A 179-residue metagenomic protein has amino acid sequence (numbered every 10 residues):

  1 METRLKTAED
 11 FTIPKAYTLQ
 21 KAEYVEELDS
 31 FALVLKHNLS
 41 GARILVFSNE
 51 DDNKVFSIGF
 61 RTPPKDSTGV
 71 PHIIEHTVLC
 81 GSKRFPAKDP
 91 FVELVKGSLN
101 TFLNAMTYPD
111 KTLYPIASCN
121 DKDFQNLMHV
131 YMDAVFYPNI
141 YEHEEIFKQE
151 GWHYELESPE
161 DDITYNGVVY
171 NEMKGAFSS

Functional and structural regions predicted by a protein language model:
M1-E50: N- or domain-start disorder-to-order transition segments that initiate the globular core
M1-L5, L19-A22, K54-R61, Y114 (+1 more regions): Short N-terminal helix-initiation segments at or just after the protein's N-terminus
L5, E9-F11, T77, V95 (+2 more regions): Short, functionally important structural connectors and interaction interfaces within domains
S30-L35, N171-S179: Histidine-acidic residue clusters that define the catalytic metal-binding segment of zinc metallopeptidase domains
A32, R43, V55, K111 (+1 more regions): A residue-level signal for beta-strand positions that form part of recognition/binding surfaces within mature
A42-R43, S98-L99, H153, Y170-N171: Short alpha-helical segments and helix-capping/turn motifs at coil-helix boundaries
S48-D133, Y137-P138, E144-I146, S178-S179: M16/MPP (pitrilysin/insulinase) zinc-metallopeptidase core fold and M16-derived inactive scaffolds
P138-M173: Acidic/histidine-enriched alpha-helical segments
